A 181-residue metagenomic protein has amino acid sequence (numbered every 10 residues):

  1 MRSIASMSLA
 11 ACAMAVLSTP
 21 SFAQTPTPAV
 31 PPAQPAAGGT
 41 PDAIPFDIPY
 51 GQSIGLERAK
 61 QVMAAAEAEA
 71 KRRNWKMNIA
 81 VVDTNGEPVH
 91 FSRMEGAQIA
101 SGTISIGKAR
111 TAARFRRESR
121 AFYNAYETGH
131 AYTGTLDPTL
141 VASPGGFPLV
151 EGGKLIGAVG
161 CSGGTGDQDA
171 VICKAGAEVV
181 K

Functional and structural regions predicted by a protein language model:
M1-L9: Bacterial N-terminal signal peptides that target proteins for export
S18-P20: N-terminal signal peptide c-region/cleavage motif recognized by signal peptidases
Q24-K181: Flexible, solvent-exposed loop/hinge segments and secondary-structure transition points
